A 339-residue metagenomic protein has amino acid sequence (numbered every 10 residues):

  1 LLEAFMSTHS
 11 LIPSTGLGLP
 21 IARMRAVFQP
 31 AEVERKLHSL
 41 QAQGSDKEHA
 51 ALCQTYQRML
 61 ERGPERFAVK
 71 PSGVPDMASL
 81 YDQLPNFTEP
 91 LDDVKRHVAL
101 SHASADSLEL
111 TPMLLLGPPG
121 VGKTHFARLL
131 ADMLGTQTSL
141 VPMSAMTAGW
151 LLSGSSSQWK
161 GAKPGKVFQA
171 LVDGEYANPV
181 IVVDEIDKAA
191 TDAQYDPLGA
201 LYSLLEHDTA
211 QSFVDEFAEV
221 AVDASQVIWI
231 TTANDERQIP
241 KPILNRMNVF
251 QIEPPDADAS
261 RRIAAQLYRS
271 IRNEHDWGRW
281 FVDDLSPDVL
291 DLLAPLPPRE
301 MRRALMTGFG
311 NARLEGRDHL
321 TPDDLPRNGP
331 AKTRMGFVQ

Functional and structural regions predicted by a protein language model:
M24-V74: Interdomain "pre-motor" coupling segment immediately N-terminal to P-loop NTPase/helicase cores
R66, E175, E236-P242, E253-H319: Conserved C-terminal "switch" segment of AAA+ ATPases
P71-L116: Pre-Walker A (pre-P-loop) alpha-helix and adjacent loop at the N terminus of AAA/AAA+ ATPase modules, a conserved
E109-M143, V172: Walker A/P-loop
M133-K163, A170, S260: AAA+/P-loop NTPase substrate/partner-engagement loops
E175-N178, F213-T232: AAA+/SF3 P-loop NTPase mechanochemical coupling elements
V183-V222: Conserved catalytic/switch belt of AAA+ P-loop NTPases
E315-Q339: C-terminal engagement/docking regions of AAA+ P-loop ATPases
